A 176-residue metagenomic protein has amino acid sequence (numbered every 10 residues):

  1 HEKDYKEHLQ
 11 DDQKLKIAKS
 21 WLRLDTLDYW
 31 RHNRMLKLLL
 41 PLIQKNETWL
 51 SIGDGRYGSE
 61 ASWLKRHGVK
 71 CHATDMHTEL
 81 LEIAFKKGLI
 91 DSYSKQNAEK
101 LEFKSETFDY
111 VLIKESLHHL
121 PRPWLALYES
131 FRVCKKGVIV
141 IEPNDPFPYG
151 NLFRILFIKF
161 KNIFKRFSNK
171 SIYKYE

Functional and structural regions predicted by a protein language model:
H1-I43: Conserved class I S-adenosyl-L-methionine
K45-N46, K135: Phosphate-coordination loops involved in phosphoryl transfer and adenosine-cofactor binding
T48-K100: Class I SAM-dependent methyltransferase SAM/SAH-binding core
L112: A conserved beta-strand element that flanks and buttresses the S-adenosyl-L-methionine
E115-H119: A short His-aromatic
W124-I139: A short glycine-rich, Lys/Arg-flanked "PGG" loop and its adjoining helix->strand segment in the class I
K136-S171: Conserved class I S-adenosyl-L-methionine
I172-E176: Acceptor-substrate binding/catalytic loop of class I
